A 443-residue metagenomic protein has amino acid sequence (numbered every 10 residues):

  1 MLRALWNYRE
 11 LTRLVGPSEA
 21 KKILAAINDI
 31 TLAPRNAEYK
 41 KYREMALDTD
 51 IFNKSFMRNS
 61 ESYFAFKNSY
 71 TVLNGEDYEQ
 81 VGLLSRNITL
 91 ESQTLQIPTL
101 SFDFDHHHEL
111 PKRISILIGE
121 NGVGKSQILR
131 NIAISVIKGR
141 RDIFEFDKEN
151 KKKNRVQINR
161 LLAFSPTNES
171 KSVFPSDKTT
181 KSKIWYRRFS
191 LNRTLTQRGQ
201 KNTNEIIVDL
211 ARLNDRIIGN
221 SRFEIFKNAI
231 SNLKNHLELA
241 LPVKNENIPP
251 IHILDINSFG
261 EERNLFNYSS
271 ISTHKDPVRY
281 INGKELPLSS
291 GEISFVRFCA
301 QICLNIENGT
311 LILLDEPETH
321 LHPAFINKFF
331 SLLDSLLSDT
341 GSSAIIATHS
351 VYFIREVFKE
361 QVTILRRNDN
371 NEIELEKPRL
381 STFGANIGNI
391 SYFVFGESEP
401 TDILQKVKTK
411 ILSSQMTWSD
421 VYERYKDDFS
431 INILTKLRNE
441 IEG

Functional and structural regions predicted by a protein language model:
M1-K22, N28-E38, R43, R140-L210: ABC ATPase nucleotide-binding domain signature region
M1-T89, I403, W418-I441: Low-complexity, highly charged intrinsically disordered N-terminal segments that act as targeting/localization
Y39-E109, R155, T194-I293, A300-E307: Extended helical coiled-coil dimerization/tether regions that scaffold and oligomerize large DNA-maintenance assemblies
T71-N74, T89, K148-K152, S172-K178 (+2 more regions): Intrinsically disordered, low-complexity boundary segments flanking structured domains
G75-D77, G139, G309, S414: Short loop/turn hinge sites at secondary-structure boundaries
L84-I88, F102, L117, R188 (+5 more regions): Generic structural hydrophobic/aromatic packing signal, biased to beta-strands
T94-K152, T273-V407: Switch/communication elements of ASCE P-loop NTPase nucleotide-binding domains
R198-L237, S335, Y352-G443: RecA-like P-loop NTPase motor core
